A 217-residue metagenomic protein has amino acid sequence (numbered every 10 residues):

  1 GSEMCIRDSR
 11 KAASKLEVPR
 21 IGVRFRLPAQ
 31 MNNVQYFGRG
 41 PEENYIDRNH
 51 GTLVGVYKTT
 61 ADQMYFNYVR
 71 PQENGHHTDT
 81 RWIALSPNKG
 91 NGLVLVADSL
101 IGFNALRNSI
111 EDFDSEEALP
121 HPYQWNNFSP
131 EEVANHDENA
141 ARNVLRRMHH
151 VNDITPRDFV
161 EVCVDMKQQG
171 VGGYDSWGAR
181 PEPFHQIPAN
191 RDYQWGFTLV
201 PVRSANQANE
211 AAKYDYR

Functional and structural regions predicted by a protein language model:
G1, I6-R217: Beta-strand/loop-rich accessory regions of lumenal/periplasmic or secreted enzymes, predominantly carbohydrate-active
